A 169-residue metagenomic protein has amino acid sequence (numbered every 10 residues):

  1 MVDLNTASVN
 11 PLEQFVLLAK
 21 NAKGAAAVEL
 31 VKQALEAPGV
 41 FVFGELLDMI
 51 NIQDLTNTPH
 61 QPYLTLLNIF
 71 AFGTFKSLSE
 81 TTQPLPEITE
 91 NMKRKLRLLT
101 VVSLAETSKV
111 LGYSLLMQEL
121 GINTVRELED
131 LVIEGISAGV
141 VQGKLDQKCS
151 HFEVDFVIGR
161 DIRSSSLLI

Functional and structural regions predicted by a protein language model:
M1-S79: Eukaryotic partner-binding/assembly regions in large regulatory complexes
V31, V101, G135: Conserved, mostly hydrophobic/aromatic
I69-L104: Short alpha-helical segments that sit at the start of domains
A105-S108, G139: Short helix-capping/hinge SLiMs at alpha-helix to coil transitions
T107-E119: Short acidic, hydrophobic short linear motifs in intrinsically disordered regions
I122-A138: Short amphipathic alpha-helical interaction segments
I136-S150: A short, conserved structural fragment
S150-H151, D155-I169: Short, amphipathic alpha-helical interaction segments positioned at domain boundaries
